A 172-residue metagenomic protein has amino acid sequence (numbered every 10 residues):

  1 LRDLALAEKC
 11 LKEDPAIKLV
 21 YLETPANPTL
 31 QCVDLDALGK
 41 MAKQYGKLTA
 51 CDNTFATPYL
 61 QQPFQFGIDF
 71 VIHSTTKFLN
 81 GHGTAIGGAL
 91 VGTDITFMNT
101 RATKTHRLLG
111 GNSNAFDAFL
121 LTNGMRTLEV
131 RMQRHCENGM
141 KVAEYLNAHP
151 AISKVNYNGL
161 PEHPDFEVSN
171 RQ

Functional and structural regions predicted by a protein language model:
L1-A151, N156, P161-E162, E167: Conserved PLP-enzyme active-site core in the AAT-like
V168-Q172: Conserved PLP-binding active-site segment of the aspartate aminotransferase-like
